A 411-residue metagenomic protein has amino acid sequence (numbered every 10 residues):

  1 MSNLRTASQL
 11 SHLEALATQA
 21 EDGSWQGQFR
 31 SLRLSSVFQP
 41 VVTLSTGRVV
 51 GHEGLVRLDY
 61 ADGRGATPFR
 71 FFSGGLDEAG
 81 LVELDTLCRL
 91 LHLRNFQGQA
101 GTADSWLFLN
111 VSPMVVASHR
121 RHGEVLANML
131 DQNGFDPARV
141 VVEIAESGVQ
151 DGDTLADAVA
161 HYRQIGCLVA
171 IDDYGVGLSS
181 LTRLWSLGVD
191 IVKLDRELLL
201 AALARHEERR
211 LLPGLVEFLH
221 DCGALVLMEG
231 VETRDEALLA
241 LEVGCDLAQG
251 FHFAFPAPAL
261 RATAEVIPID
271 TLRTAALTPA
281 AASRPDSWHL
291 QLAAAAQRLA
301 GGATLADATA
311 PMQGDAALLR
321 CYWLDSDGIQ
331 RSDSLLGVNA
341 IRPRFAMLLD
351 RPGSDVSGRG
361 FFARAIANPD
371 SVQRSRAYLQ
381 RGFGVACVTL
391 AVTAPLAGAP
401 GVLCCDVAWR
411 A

Functional and structural regions predicted by a protein language model:
M1-Q28, R33, V37, V41-R48 (+3 more regions): EAL-family c-di-GMP phosphodiesterase catalytic domain
M1-S11, F72-L76, M312-A367: Structured interaction and signal-relay segments at domain junctions
S24-Q28, L91-G98, M129, D307-D315: Amphipathic alpha-helical regulatory segments at dimerization interfaces that relay allosteric signals between sensory
R33-G63, E78, V82, W106-R121 (+5 more regions): Sensory/regulatory domains in signal-transduction proteins
L81-D153: Catalytic core of bacterial c-di-GMP phosphodiesterases, primarily the EAL and HD-GYP domains, capturing alpha-helical
D131, A156-G166, P213-H220: Surface-exposed amphipathic alpha-helices with a cationic face
F135, I165, L187, E242-V243: Structural motif
